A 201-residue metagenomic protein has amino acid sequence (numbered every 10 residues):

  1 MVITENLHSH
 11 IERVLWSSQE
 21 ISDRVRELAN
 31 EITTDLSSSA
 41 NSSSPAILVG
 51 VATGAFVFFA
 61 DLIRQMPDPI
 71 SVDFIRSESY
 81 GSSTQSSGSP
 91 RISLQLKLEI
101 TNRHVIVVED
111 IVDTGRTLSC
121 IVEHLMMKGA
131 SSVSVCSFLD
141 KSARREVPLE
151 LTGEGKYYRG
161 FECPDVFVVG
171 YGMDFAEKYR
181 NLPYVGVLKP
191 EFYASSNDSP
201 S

Functional and structural regions predicted by a protein language model:
M1-S201: PRPP-associated nucleotide enzymes
